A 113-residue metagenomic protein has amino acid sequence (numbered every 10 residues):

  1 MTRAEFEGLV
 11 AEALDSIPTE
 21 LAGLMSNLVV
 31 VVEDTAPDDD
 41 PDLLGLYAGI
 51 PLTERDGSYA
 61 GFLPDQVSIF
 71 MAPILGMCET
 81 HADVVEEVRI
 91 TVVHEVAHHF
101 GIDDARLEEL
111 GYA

Functional and structural regions predicted by a protein language model:
M1-E87, H99, D103-E108: Active-site rim/adjacent substrate-binding subdomains
E87-E95: Short alpha-helical catalytic segment bearing the HExxH-like zincin motif of zinc-dependent metalloproteases
E109-A113: Short hydrophobic/aromatic patches at helix-to-coil boundaries
